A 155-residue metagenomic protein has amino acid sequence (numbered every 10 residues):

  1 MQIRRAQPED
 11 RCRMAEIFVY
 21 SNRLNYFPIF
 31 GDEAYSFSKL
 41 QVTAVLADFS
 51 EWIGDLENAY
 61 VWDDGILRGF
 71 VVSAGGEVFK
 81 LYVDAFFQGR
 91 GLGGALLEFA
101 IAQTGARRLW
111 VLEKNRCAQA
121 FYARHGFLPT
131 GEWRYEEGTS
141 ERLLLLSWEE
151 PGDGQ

Functional and structural regions predicted by a protein language model:
Q2-E16, N25: A short beta-loop-alpha structural element at the N-terminal edge of CoA-dependent acyl/N-acetyltransferase catalytic
N22-F49: Conserved GNAT-fold acetyl-CoA-binding loop/helix
L56-G69: Conserved beta-hairpin
A74-F86, V111: Conserved acetyl-CoA binding element of GNAT-fold acetyltransferases
V83, G89-A102, A120-R124: Conserved acetyl-CoA-binding loop-helix of GNAT-fold acetyltransferases
Q103-K114: Conserved GNAT acetyl-CoA-binding A-motif
W110-L112, L128-L145: Conserved catalytic-core motifs of GNAT/GCN5-like acyltransferases
L144-Q155: Terminal substrate-recognition subdomain of acyl/acetyltransferases
